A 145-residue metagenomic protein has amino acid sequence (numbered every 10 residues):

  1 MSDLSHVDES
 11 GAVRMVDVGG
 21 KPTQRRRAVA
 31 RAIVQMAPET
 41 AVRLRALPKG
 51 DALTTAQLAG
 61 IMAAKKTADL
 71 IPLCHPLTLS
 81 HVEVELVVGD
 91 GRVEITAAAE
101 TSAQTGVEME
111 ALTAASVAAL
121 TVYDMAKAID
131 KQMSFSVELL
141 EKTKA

Functional and structural regions predicted by a protein language model:
M1-H75, L79-A145: C-terminal binding/interaction regions
